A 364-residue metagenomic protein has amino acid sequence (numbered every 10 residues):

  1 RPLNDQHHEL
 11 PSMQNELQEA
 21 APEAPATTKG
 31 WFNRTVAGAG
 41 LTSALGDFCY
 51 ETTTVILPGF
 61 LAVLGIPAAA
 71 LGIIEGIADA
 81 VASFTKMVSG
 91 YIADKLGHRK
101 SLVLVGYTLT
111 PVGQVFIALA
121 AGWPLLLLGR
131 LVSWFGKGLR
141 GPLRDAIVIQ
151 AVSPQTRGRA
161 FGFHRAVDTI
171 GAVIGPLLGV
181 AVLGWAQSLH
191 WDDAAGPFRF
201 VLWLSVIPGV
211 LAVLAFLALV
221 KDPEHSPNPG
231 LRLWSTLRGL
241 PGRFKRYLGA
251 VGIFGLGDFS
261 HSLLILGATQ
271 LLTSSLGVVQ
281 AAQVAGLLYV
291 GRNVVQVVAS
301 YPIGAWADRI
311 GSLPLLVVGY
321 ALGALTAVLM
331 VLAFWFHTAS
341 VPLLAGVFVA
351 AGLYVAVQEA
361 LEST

Functional and structural regions predicted by a protein language model:
P25-A82, K245-L288: Helix-loop boundary and gating motifs at the non-cytosolic
E51, D79-M87, A172-V173, N293-Y301: Residue-level signature of mid-helix packing/kink "hotspots" within the transmembrane helices of 12-pass Major
G59-V63, I174-G196, G267-L271: Transmembrane alpha-helix termini and helix-breaking/packing motifs in multi-pass membrane transporters
T85-H98, L183, V298-S312: Helix-to-loop junctions at the C-terminal end of transmembrane segments in multipass secondary transporters
K95-Y107, R309-A321: Cytoplasmic membrane-interface "Motif A"-like loop-to-helix N-cap segments of 12-TM Major Facilitator Superfamily
T108-A121, A321-T338: C-terminal ends and interior cores of transmembrane alpha-helices in multi-pass membrane transporters/permeases
L139-V152, V357-T364: Intracellular juxtamembrane helix-capping segments at the cytosolic ends of symmetry-related transmembrane helices
V206-S226: C-terminal membrane-cytosol helix-exit motif in multi-pass small-molecule transporters
